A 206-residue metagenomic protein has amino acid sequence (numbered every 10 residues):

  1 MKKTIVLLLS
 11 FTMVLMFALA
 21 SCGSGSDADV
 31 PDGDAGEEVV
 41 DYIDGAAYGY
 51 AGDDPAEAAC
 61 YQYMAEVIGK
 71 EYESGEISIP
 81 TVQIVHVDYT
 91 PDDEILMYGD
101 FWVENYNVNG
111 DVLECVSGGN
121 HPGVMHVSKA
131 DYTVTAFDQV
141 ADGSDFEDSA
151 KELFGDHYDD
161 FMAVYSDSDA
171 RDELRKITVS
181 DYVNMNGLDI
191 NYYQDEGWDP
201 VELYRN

Functional and structural regions predicted by a protein language model:
M1-V6: Positively charged n-region of N-terminal signal peptides that target proteins for export
L7-V14: Sec-dependent N-terminal signal peptides
A18-S21: C-terminal motif of bacterial Sec signal peptides marking the signal peptidase cleavage site
G23-G25: Bacterial signal peptide processing site
D27-W102: N-terminal export/targeting and maturation segments
I79-D145: Mature extracytoplasmic domains of secretory-pathway proteins
A136-N206: Low-complexity, intrinsically disordered terminal/linker segments enriched in charged and Gly/Pro repeats
